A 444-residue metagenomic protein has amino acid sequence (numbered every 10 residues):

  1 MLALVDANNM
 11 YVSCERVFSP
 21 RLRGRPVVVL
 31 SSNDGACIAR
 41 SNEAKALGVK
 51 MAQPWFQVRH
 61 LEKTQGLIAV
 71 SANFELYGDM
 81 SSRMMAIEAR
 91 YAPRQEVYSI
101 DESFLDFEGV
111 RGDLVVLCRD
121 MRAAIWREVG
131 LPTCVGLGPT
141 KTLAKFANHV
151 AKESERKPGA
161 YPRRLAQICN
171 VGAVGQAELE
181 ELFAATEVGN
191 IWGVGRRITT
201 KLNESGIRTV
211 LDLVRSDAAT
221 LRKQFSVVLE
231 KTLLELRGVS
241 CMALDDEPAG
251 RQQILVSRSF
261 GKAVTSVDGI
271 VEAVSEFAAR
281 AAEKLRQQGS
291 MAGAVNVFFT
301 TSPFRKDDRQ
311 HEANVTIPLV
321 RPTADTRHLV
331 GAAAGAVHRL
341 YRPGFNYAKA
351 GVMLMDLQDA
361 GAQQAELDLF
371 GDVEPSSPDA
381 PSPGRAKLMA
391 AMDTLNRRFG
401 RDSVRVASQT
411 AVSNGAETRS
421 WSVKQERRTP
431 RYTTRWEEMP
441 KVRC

Functional and structural regions predicted by a protein language model:
M1-L234, A243-L244, S376-C444: Gly/Gly-Pro- and Ser/Thr-rich, intrinsically disordered tail segments characteristic of DNA damage-repair and tolerance
L2, E102, P132-C134, A294-N296 (+2 more regions): Broad gene-expression machinery/nucleic-acid interaction feature
N9-M10, D34-A36, S302-R305, L357-G361: Short, charged/polar surface micro-motifs in flexible loops or helix N-caps
S103-E108, A313-V320, A365-V373: Short, hydrophobic beta-strand segments
R111-L114, S154, K306, D359-Q364: Short, charged/polar, Gly/Pro-enriched secondary-structure boundary elements
G138-T140, T300, M353-L357, Q409: Short loop/turn motifs enriched for small/polar and acidic residues
N190, I198-Y347, G361, P440-C444: DNA-contacting surface of Y-family translesion DNA polymerases
A334-R398, R405: C-terminal hydrophobic structural anchor segments that stabilize assembly/packing rather than catalytic chemistry
